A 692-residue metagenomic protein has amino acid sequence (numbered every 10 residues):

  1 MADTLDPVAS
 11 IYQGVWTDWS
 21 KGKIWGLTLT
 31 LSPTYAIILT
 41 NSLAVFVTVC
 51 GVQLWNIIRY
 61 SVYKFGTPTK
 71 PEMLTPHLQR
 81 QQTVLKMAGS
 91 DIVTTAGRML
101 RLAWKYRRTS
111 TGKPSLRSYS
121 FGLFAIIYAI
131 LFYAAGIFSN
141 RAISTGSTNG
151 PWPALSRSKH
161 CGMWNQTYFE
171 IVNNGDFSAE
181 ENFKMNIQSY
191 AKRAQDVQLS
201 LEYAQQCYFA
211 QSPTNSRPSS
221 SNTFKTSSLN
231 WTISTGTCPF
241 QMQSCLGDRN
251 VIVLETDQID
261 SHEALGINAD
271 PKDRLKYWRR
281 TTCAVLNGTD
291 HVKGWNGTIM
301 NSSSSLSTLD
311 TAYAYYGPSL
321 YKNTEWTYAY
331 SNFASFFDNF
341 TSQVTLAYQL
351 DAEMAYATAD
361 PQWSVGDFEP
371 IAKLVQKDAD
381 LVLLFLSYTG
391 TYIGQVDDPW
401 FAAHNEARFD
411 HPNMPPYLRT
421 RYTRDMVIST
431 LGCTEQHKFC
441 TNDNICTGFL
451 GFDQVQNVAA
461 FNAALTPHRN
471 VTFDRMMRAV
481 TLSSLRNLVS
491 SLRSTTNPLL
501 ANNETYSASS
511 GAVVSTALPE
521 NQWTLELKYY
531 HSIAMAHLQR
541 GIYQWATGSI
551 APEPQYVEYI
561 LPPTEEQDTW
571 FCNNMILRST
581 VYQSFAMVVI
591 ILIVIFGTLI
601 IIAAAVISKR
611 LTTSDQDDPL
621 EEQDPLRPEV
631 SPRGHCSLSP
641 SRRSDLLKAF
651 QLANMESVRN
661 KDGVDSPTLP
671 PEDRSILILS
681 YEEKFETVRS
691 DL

Functional and structural regions predicted by a protein language model:
A2-G266, D270-D273, C283, D290-V292 (+3 more regions): Alpha-helical transmembrane segments
A2-S42, V62, P361, V365-L692: Membrane-proximal extracellular juxtamembrane segment immediately upstream of a following transmembrane helix
I126-A501, D691: Extracellular/lumenal ectodomains of secretory-pathway glycoproteins
